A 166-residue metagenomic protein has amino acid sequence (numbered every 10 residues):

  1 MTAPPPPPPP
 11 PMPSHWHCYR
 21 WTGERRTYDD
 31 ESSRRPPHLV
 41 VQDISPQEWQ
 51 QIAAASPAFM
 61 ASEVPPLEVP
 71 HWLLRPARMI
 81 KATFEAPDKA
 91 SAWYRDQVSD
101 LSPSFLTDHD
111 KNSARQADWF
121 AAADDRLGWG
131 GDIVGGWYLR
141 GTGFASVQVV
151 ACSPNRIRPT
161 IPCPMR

Functional and structural regions predicted by a protein language model:
T2-R78: Short aromatic-glycine-(Arg/Gly/Cys) micro-motifs in beta-strand/loop hairpins
P9, S14, Q42, E85-A86 (+3 more regions): Intrinsically disordered, low-complexity regions enriched in Ser/Pro/Gly/Gln/His and often acidic
P13-E24, K81-T83, G136-R140, F144-A151: Ordered hydrophobic segments in well-structured contexts
W16, W21, W49, W72 (+4 more regions): A residue-identity detector for tryptophan
S62, D100-R166: Short, mixed-charge low-complexity intrinsically disordered segments
P66-L73, F84, A123, I133: Residue-level detector of functional hotspots within protein domains
W72-A92: A short, exposed loop/beta-hairpin motif centered on an aromatic-Gly-Thr core
E85-S102, L106-T107: A short, charged, amphipathic alpha-helix used as a generic interaction element across diverse proteins
